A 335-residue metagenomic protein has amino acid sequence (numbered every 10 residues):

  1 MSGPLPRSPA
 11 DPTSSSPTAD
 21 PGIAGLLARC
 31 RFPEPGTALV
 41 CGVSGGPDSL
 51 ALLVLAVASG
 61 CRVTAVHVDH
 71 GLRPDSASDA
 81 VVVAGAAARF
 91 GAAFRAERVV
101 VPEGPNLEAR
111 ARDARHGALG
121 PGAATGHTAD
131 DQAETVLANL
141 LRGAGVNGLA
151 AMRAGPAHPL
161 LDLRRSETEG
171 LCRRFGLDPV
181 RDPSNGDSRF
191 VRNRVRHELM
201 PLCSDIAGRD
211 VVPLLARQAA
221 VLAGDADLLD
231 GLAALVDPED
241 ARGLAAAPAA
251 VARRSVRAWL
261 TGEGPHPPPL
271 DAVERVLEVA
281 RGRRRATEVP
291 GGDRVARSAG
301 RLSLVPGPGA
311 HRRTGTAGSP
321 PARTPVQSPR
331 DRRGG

Functional and structural regions predicted by a protein language model:
S2-D48, T64-H70, V99-V101, A114 (+2 more regions): AMP-forming adenylation/ATP pyrophosphatase catalytic core
S2-P201: Core alpha/beta nucleotide-donor-binding catalytic domains of modification enzymes
N185-V191, V211-A223: Internal, active-site/partner-interface "lid" segment
E198-V211: Conserved anion/nucleotide-ligand pocket segment
